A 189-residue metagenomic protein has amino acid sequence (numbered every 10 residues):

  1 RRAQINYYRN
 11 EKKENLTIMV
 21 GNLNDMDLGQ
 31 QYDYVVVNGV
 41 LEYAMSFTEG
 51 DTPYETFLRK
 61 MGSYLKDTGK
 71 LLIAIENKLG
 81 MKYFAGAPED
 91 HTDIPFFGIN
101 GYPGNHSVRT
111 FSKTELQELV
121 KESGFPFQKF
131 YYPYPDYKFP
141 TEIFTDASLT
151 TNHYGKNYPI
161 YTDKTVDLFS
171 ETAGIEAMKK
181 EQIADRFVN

Functional and structural regions predicted by a protein language model:
A3-Y8: Conserved SAM-binding loop
N10-L23: Conserved SAM-binding strand-loop segment of SAM-dependent methyltransferases
D25-V35: A short acidic, Gly/Pro-enriched loop at the edge of an enzyme's catalytic core that lines a small-molecule cofactor
D33-T52: A short SAM/SAH-binding and catalytic strip from SAM-dependent methyltransferases
G50-L72: A short glycine-rich, Lys/Arg-flanked "PGG" loop and its adjoining helix->strand segment in the class I
K70-P95: Conserved class I S-adenosyl-L-methionine
N105-Y132: Short alpha-helix
F127-L168: Conserved catalytic loop of SAM-dependent methyltransferase domains
